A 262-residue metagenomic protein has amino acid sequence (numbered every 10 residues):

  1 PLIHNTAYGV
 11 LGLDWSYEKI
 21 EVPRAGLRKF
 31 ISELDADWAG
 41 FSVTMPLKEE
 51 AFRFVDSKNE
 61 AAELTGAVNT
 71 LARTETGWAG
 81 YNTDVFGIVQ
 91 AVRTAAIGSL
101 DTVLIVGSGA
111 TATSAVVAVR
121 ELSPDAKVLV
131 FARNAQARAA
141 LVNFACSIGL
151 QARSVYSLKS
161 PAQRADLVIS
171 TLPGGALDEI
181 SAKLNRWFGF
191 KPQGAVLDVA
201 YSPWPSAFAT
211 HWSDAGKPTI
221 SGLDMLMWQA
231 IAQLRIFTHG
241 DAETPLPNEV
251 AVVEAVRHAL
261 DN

Functional and structural regions predicted by a protein language model:
P1-A96, P203, H211: Phosphate/diphosphate ligand-binding glycine-rich loop within oxidoreductases
N82-V85, V92-A96, L100-R120, A132-R133: Glycine-rich adenosine-cofactor-binding loop
I97-S99, R120-P124, K183-Q193: Short, conserved loop/helix-junction motifs that constitute active-site signature segments in enzyme catalytic cores
E121-K127, A215-P218: Conserved S-adenosyl-L-methionine
P124-I148: NAD(P)-binding Rossmann-fold cofactor-contacting core
C146-I220: Rossmann-like adenosine-cofactor binding region
V199-N262: Adenosine-phosphate binding glycine-rich loop
